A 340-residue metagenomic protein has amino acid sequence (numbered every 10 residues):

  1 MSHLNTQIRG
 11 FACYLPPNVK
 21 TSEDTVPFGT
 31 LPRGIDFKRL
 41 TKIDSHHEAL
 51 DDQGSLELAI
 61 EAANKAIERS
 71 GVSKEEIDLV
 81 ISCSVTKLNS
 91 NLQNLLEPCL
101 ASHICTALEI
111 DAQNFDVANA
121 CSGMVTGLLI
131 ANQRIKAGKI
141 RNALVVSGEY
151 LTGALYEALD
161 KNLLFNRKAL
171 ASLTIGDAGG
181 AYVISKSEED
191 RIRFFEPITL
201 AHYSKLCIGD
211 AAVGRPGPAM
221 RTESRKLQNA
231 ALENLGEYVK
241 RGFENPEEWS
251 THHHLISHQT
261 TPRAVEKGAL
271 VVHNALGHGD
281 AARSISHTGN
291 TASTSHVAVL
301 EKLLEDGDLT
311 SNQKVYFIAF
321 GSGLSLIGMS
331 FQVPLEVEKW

Functional and structural regions predicted by a protein language model:
M1-D52, K161-N229, F320, Q332-W340: Condensing-enzyme catalytic core mediating Claisen C-C bond formation in acyl metabolism
I8, Q53-N114, W249-V265: Conserved beta-ketoacyl condensing-enzyme motif
R33, F37, S55-S70, A101 (+2 more regions): Short, well-ordered amphipathic alpha-helical segments that serve as non-catalytic structural scaffolds within diverse
T41-E61, F115-S122, A171-L173, G217-E237 (+2 more regions): Active-site pocket-shaping loop/turn-to-helix segments
K42-S45, S84, I104-V117, K161-R167 (+1 more regions): Glycine/charged-rich beta-loop-alpha catalytic/anionic-binding loops adjacent to active sites
L56, I60-A63, K87-E97, N119-K136 (+2 more regions): Claisen-condensing/thiolase-fold acyl-transfer catalytic domains that form or cleave C-C bonds in fatty acid
C83, A118, A143-E149, I184 (+1 more regions): Short beta-strand segments
S90-L100, G148-F165, I198-V213, T260-A269 (+2 more regions): Active-site-adjacent elements of ketosynthase-type condensing enzymes
